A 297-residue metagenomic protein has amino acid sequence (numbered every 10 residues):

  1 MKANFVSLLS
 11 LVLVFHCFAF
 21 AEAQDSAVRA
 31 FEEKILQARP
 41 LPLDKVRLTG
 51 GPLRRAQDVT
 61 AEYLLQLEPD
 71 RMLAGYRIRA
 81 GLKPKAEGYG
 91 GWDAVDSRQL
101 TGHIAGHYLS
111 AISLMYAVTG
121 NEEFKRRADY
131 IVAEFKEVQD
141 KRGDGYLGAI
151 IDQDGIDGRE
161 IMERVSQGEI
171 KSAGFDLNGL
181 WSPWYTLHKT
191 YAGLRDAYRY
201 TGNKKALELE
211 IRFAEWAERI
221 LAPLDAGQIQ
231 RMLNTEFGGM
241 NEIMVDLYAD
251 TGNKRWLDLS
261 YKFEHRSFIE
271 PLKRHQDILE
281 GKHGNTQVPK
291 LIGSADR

Functional and structural regions predicted by a protein language model:
M1-V6: Positively charged n-region of N-terminal signal peptides that target proteins for export
S7-C17: Bacterial N-terminal signal peptides
E22-R297: Glycan-recognition and catalytic cores of secretory/periplasmic carbohydrate-active enzymes
